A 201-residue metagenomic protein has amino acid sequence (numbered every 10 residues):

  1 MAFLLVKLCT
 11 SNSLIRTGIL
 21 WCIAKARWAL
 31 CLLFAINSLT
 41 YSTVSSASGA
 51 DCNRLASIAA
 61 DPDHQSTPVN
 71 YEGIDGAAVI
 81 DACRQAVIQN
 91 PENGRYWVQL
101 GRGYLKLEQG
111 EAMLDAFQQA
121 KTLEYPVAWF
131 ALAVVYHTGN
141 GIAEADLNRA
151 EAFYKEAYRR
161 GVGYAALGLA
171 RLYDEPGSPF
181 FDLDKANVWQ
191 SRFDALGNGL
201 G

Functional and structural regions predicted by a protein language model:
W28-T40: Bacterial N-terminal signal peptides
T43-A82, V87: N-terminal leader/linker segments that initiate helical-solenoid repeat arrays
Q89-E92, L123-P126, T138-N140, R160-G163 (+2 more regions): Short helix-capping/linker turns of helical repeat alpha-solenoids
Q99-K106, A131-T138, G168-E175: Hydrophobic face of amphipathic alpha-helices that form TPR/SEL1-like repeat modules and related alpha-solenoid
